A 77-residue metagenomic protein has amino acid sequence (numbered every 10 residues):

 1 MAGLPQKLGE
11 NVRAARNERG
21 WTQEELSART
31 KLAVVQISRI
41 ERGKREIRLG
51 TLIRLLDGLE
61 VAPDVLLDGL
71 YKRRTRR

Functional and structural regions predicted by a protein language model:
M1-K7: A detector for short, charged/polar N-terminal pre-domain segments
A2, D57, V65-R77: Short, charged recognition helix plus adjacent turn of helix-turn-helix-like nucleic-acid-binding domains
E10-R29, R54: Short basic helix-loop element that most often maps to the first helix and adjoining turn of HTH DNA-binding modules
V12, L26, I37-I40, L66: Conserved hydrophobic/aromatic packing and binding residues within compact polymer-binding modules
K31-E46: Recognition helix of helix-turn-helix/homeodomain-like DNA-binding domains that insert into the DNA major groove
K44-R54: Short, basic-rich loop-to-helix N-cap that marks the start of a DNA-contacting helix
